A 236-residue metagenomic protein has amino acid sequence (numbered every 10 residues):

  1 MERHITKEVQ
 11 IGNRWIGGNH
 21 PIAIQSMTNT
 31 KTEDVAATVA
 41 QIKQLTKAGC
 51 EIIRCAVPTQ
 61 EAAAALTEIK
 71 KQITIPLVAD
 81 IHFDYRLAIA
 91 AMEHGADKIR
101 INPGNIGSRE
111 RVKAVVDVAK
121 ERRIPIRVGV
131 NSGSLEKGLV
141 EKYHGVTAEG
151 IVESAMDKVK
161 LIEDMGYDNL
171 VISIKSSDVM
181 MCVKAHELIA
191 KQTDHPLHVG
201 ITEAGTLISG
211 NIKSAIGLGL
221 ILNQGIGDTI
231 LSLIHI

Functional and structural regions predicted by a protein language model:
M1-E2: Intrinsically disordered, low-complexity regulatory segments in eukaryotic proteins
T6, Q10-I11, I16-A23, T30-C55 (+6 more regions): Alpha/beta enzyme core
A79: Active-site flanking residues adjacent to catalytic metal/cofactor-binding acidic residues
M181, L207-I208: Short acidic/glycine-rich loop or secondary-structure boundary segments that cap or lie
H198-E203: Interdomain boundary/hinge elements
S209-L231: Active-site loop ensemble at the mouth of alpha/beta enzyme cores that anchors a bound cofactor
I234-I236: Conserved small/polar residues in nucleotide/adenosyl-binding loops
